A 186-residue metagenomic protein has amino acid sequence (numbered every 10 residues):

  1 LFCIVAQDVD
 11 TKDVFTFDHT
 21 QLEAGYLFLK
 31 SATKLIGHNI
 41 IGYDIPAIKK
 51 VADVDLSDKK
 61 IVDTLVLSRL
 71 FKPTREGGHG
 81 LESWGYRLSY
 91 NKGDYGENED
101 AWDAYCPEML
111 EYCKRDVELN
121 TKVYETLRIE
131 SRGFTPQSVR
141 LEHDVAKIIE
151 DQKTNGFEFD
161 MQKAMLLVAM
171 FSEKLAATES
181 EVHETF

Functional and structural regions predicted by a protein language model:
F2-E130: Conserved DEDDh/DEDDy metal-dependent 3′-5′ exonuclease domain
L56-K59, E99, D103-F186: Mixed-charge, glycine-rich, non-catalytic linkers/tails in nucleic-acid processing enzymes
